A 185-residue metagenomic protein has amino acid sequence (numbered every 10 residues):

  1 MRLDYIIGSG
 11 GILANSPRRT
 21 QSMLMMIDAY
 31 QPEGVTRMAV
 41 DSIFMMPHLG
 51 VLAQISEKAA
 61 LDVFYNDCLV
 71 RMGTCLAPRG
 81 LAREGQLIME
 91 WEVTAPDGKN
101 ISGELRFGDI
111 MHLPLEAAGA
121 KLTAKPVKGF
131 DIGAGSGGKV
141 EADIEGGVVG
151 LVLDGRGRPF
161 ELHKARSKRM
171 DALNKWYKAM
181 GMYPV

Functional and structural regions predicted by a protein language model:
M1-V185: Helical "lid/coupling" subdomains associated with nucleotide-phosphate turnover
